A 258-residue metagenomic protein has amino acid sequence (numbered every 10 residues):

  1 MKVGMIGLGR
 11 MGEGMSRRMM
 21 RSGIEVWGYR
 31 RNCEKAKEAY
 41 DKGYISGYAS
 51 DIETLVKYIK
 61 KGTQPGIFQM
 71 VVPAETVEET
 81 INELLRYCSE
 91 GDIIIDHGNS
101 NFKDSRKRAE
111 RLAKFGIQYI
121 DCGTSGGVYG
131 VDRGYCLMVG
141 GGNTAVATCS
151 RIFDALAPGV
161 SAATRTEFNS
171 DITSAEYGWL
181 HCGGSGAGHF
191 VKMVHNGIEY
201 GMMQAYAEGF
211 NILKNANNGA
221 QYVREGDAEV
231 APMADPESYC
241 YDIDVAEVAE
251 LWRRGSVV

Functional and structural regions predicted by a protein language model:
M1-Q69, C88-G91, V128-V131, L180: NAD(P)+-binding Rossmann beta1-loop-alpha1 motif at the extreme N-terminus of oxidoreductases
R21, L84-Y87, D154-A155: Short, solvent-exposed amphipathic alpha-helical segments in soluble enzyme and RNA/protein-processing domains
G28, Y48, D96, I120-D121: Hydrophobic residues in well-ordered beta-strands that form the structural core
Y29, M70-V71, G98, V139: Active-site-adjacent beta-strand anchor residues
G62, V77-N82, H97, N101-G219: Rossmann-fold dinucleotide-binding core
I67-E83: Glycine/threonine-rich flexible loop motifs
S89-D92, F115-I117: A short helix->loop->beta-strand "cap" motif at the edges of active sites that frequently abuts
S161-G183, A220-V258: C-terminal substrate-binding/catalytic lobe of Rossmann-fold NAD(P)-dependent oxidoreductases
